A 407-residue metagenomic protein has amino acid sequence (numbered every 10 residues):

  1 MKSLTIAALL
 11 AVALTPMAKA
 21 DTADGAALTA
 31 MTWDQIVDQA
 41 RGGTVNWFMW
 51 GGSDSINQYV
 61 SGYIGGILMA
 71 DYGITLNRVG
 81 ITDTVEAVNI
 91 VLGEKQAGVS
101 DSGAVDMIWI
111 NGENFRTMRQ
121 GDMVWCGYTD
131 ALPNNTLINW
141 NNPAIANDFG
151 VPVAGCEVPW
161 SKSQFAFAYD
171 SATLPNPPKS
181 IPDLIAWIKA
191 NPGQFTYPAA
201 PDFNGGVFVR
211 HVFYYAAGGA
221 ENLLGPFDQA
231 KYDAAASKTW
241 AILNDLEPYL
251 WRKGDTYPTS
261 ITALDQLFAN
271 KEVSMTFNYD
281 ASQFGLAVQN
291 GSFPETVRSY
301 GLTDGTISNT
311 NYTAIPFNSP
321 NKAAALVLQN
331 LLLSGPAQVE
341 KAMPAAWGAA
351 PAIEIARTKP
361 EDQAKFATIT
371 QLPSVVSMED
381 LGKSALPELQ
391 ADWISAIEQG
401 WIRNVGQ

Functional and structural regions predicted by a protein language model:
M1-A20: Gram-negative bacterial Sec-dependent N-terminal signal peptides
D21-W33, Q266, L372-Q407: Conserved C-terminal helix/tail region of periplasmic/extracytoplasmic solute-binding proteins
W33-R41, V45-T75, F167: Short, polar/charged alpha-helical segment
W50-Y63, V79-E86, D101-T262: Extracytoplasmic ligand-binding site segments that recognize negatively charged/polar headgroups
A87, F115, L264-D265, A325 (+1 more regions): Short, hydrophobic alpha-helical packing/hinge segments within bilobed ligand-binding/sensory domains
V91-S100: Short, well-structured alpha-helical segments in soluble
W251-N318, K365: Extracytoplasmic/periplasmic substrate-binding proteins
T306, N311-D380: Mature extracytoplasmic/periplasmic domains
